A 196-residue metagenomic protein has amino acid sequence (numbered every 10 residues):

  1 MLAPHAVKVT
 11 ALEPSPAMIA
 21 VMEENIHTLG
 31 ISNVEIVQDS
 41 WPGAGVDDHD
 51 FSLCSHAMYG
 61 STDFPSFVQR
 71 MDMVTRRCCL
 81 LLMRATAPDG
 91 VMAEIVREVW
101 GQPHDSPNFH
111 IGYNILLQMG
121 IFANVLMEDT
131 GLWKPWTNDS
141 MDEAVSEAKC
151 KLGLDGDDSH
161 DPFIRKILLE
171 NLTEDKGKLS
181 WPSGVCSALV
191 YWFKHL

Functional and structural regions predicted by a protein language model:
M1-P42: Class I SAM-dependent methyltransferase SAM/SAH-binding core
G43-D47: Short conserved loop adjoining the S-adenosyl-L-methionine
H49-P65: A short SAM/SAH-binding and catalytic strip from SAM-dependent methyltransferases
P65-L81: A short glycine-rich, Lys/Arg-flanked "PGG" loop and its adjoining helix->strand segment in the class I
R77-P107: Conserved class I S-adenosyl-L-methionine
R97-H110, W136, K151-L154, D158: Acceptor-substrate binding/catalytic loop of class I
D105-G120, N124-L126: Short alpha-helix
F122-L196: Conserved Class I S-adenosyl-L-methionine
